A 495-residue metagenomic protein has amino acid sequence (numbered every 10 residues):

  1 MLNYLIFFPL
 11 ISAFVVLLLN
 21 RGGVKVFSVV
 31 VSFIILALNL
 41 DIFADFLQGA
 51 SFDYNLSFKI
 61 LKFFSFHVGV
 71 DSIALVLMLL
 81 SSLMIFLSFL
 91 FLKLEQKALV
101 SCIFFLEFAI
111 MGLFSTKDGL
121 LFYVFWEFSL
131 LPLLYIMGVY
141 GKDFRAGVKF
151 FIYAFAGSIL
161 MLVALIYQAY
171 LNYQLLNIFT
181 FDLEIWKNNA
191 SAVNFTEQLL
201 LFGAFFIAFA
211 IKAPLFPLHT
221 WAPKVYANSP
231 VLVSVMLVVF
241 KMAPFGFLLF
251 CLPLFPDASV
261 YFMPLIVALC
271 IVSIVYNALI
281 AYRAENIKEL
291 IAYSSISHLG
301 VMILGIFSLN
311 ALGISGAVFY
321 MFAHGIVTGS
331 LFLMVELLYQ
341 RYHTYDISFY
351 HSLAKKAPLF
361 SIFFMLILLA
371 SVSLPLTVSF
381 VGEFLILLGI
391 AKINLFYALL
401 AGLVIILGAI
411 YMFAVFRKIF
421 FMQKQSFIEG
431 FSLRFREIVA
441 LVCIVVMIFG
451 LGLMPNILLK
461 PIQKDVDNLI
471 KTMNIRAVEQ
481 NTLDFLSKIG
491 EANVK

Functional and structural regions predicted by a protein language model:
M1-F8, V70-S81, G119-S129, Q198-F209 (+2 more regions): Structural signature of hydrophobic alpha-helical transmembrane segments
M1-Y4, A13-K93, K97-S101, T180-I185 (+1 more regions): Transmembrane helix-loop-helix hairpins at membrane boundaries of multipass inner-membrane proteins
G22, C102-F105, A109-E197, I211 (+2 more regions): Alpha-helical multi-pass transmembrane bundles of energy-transducing inner-membrane proteins
A146, L199, G203-I266, A292-Y293 (+3 more regions): Short helix-boundary/re-entrant hairpin motifs in multi-pass inner-membrane proteins
Q174-L175, A357-P358, M412-K495: Cytoplasmic/organellar membrane-interface segments at the starts of transmembrane helices in multi-pass inner-membrane
F216, T328-M334, Y397-F431: Predominantly late transmembrane helices and immediately cytosolic-facing juxtamembrane segments
Y226, I303-L309, V381-A398: Interfacial segments of multi-pass membrane proteins
A284, L338-L353, V415-S432: Alpha-helical transmembrane segments
